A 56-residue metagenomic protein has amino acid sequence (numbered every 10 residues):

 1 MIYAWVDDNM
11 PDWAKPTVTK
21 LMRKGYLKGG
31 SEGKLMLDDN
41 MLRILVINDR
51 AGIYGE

Functional and structural regions predicted by a protein language model:
M1-Y26, G30-E56: Short, solvent-exposed alpha-helical surface patches in non-cytosolic proteins
